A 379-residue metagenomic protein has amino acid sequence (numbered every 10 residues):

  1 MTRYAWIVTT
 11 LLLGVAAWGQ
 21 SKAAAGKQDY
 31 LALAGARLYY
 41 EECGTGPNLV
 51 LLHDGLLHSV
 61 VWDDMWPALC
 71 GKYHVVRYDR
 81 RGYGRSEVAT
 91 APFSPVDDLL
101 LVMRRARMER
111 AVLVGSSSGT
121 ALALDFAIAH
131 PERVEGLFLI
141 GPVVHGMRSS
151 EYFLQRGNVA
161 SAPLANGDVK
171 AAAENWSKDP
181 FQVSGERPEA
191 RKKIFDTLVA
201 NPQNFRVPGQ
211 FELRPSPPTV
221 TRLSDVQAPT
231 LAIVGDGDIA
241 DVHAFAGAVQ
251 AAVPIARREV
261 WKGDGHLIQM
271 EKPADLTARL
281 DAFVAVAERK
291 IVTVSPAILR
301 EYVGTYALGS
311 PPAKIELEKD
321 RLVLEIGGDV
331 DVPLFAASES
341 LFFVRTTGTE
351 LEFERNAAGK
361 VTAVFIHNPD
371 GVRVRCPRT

Functional and structural regions predicted by a protein language model:
A34-R85: Conserved HGGG/HGGXW glycine-rich cap/lid loop of the alpha/beta-hydrolase fold
R77-V114, S118: Active-site loop/oxyanion-hole signature of alpha/beta-hydrolase fold enzymes
I128, E135-A165: Flexible "cap/lid" loop of the alpha/beta hydrolase fold
R148-E151, N166-R222: Conserved alpha/beta-hydrolase catalytic His-Asp/Glu region
V226, A232-V234: Short beta-strand/loop motif that positions the catalytic acidic residue of the alpha/beta-hydrolase fold
I239-F245: Conserved alpha/beta-hydrolase "acid-adjacent" motif
I255-K290: Catalytic active-site module of serine/aspartate enzymes centered on a nucleophile-bearing elbow/loop
E288-T379: Peripheral terminal and inter-domain segments
